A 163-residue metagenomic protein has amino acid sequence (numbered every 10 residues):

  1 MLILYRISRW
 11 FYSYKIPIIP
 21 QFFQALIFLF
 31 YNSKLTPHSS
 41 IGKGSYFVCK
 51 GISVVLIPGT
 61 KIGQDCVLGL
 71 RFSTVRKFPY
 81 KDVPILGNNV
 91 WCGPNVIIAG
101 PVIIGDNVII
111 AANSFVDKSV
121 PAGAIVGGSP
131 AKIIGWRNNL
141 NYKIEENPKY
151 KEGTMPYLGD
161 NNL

Functional and structural regions predicted by a protein language model:
M1-N32, A131-L163: Terminal amphipathic alpha-helical/low-complexity segments used for targeting or macromolecular assembly
T36-P37, G42-C49, I57-P58, G63-Q64 (+10 more regions): Left-handed beta-helix
V75-F78, I97-V102, N139-N141, T154-G159: Short C-terminal domain-edge/linker segments immediately following a structured domain
